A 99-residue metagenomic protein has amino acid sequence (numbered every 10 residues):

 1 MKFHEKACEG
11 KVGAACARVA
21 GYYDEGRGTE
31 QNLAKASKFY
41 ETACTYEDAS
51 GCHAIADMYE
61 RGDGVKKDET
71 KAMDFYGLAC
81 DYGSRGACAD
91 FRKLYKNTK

Functional and structural regions predicted by a protein language model:
M1-A7: Low-complexity/repetitive intrinsically disordered segments
E9-G13, E25-R27, N32, T45-D48 (+4 more regions): Short helix-capping/linker turns of helical repeat alpha-solenoids
R18-E25, A54-R61, D90-N97: Hydrophobic face of amphipathic alpha-helices that form TPR/SEL1-like repeat modules and related alpha-solenoid
L78-K99: Terminal, low-structured helical/coil segments at or just beyond the last alpha-helical repeat
